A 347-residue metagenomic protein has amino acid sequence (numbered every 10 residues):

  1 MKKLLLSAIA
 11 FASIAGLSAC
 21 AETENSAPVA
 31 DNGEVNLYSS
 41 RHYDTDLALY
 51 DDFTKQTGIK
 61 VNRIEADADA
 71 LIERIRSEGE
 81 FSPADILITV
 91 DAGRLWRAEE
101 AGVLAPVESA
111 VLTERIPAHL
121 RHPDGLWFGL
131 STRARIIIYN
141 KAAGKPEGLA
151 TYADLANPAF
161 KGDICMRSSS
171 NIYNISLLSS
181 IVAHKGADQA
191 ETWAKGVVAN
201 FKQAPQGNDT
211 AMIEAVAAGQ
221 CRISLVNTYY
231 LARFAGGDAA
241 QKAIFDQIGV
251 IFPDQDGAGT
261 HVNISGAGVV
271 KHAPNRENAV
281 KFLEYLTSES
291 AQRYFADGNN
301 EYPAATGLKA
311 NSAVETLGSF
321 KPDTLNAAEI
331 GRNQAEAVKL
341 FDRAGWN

Functional and structural regions predicted by a protein language model:
M1-E34: Short, low-complexity disordered leader/linker segments with a strong preference for bacterial N-terminal type II
A21-R97, N347: Early extracytoplasmic/lumenal segment of secretory-pathway proteins
Y38-R41, P123-D124, Y139-K141, E147 (+3 more regions): Short beta-strand->loop
S82-L87, A105-I137, A153, D163-M166: A structural signal for short loop-to-beta-strand junctions that line the ligand-binding cleft of periplasmic/secreted
L95-V103, H122-A150, L178-S179, V262-G268: Periplasmic solute-binding protein
Y173, S180, H184-P253: Ligand-binding pocket segment of bilobal, Venus flytrap-like solute-binding proteins
S265-T324: Mature extracytoplasmic/periplasmic domains
S312-N347: Extracellular/periplasmic bilobal clamshell ligand-binding domains
